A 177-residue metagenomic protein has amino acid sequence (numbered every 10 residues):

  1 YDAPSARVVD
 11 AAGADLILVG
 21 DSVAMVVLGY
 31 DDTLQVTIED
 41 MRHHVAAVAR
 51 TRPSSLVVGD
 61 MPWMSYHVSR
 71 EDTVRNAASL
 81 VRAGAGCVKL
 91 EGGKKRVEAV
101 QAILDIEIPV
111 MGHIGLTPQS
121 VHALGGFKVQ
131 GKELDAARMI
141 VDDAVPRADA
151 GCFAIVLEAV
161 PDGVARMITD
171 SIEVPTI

Functional and structural regions predicted by a protein language model:
Y1-I177: Alpha/beta enzyme core
